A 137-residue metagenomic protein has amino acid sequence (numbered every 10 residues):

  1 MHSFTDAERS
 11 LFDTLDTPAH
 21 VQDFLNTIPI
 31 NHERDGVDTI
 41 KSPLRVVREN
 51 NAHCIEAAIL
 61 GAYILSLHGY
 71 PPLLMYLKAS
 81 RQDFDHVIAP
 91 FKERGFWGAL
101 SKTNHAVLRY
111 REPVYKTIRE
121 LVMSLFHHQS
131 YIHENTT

Functional and structural regions predicted by a protein language model:
M1-T137: A structural boundary/capping signal
